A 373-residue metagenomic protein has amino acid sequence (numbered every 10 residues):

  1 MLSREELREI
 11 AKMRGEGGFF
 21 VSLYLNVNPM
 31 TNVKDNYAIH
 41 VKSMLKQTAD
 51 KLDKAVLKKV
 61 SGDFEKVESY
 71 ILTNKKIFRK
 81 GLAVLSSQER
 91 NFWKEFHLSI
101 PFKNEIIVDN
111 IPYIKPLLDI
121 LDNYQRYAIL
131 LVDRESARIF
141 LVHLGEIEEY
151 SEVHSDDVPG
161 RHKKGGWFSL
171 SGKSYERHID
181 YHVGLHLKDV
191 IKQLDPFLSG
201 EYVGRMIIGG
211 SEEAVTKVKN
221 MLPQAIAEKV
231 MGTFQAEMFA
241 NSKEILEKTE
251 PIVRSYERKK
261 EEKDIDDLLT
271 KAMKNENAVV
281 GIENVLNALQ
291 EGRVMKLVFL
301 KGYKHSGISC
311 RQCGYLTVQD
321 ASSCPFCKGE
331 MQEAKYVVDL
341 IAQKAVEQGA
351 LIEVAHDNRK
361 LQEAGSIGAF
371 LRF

Functional and structural regions predicted by a protein language model:
M1-F373: Terminal alpha-helical anchor/extension segments at protein ends
